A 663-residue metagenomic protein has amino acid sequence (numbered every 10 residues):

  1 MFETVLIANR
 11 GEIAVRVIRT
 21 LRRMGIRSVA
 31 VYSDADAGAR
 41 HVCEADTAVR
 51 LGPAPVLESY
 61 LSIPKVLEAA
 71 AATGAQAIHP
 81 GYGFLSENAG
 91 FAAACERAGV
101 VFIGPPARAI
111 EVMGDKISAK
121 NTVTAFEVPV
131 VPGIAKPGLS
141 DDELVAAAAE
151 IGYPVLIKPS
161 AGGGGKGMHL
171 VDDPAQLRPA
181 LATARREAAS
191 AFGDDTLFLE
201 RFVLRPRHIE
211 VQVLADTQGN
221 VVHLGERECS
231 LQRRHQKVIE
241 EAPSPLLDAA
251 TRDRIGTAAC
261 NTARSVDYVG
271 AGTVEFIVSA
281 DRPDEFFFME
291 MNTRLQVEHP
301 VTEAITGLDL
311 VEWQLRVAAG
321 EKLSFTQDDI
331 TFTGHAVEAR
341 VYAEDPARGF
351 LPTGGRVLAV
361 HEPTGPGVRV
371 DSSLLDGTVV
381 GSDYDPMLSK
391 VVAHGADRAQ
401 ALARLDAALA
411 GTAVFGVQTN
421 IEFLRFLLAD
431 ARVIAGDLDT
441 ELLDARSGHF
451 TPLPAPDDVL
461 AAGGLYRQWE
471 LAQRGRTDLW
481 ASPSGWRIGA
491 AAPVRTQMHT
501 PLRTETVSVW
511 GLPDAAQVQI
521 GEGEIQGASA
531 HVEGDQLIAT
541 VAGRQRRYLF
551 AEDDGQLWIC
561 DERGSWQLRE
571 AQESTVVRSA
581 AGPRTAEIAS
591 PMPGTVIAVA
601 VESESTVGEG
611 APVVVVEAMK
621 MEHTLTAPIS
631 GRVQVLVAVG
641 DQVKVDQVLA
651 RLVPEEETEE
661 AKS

Functional and structural regions predicted by a protein language model:
M1-V274, V278-H299: N-terminal beta-alpha lobe that positions the nucleotide/phosphoryl donor in ATP/NTP-coupled carboxylate activation
E3, K166-G167, P243, D385-V391 (+1 more regions): Short amphipathic alpha-helical segments
M168-L170, R201, L247, M387-A396 (+2 more regions): Short, well-ordered beta-strand elements within core beta-sheets of diverse protein domains
D173, A215-N220, V278-P283, T364 (+3 more regions): Short acidic-glycine loop/turn motifs at beta-strand connectors
A259, P300-E524, E609-P612, Q642-S663: Catalytic cores of soluble metabolic enzymes centered on carboxylation/carboxyl-transfer
G511-R547: Conserved nucleotide-binding/hydrolysis modules and their immediate coupling elements across P-loop/ASCE NTPase motors
Q545, L549-S590: Catalytic P-loop NTP-binding/switch module of NTPases
V577-S663: Structured functional modules or segments
